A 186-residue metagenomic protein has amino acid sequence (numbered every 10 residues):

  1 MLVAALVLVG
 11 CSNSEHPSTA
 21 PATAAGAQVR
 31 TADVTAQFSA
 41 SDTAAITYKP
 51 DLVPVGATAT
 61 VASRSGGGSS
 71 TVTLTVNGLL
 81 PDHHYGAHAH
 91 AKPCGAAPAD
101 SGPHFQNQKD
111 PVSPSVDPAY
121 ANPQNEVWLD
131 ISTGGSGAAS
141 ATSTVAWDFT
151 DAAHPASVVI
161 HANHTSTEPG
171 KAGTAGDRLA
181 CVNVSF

Functional and structural regions predicted by a protein language model:
M1-H84, A89-F186: N-terminal leader/targeting pre-sequences
